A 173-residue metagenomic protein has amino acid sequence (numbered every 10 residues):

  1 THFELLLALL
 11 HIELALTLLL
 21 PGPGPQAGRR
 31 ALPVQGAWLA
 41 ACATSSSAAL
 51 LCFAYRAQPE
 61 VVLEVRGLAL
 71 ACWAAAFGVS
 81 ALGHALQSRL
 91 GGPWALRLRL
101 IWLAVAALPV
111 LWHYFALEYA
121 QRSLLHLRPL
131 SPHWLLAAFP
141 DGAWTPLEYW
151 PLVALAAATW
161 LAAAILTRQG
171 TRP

Functional and structural regions predicted by a protein language model:
H2-P21: Long, hydrophobic alpha-helical segments
L5-H11, L70, A74, G78 (+1 more regions): Alpha-helical transmembrane segments of multi-pass membrane transporters/translocases
A15, T44-C52, L108-L111, V153-T167: Hydrophobic core of alpha-helical transmembrane segments in multi-pass integral membrane proteins
A15-G28, A85-L86, A157-P173: Junction motif at the cytosolic side of a transmembrane helix
Q35-A43, W94-A107, L127-L130: Central hydrophobic cores of alpha-helical transmembrane segments in multi-pass integral membrane proteins
L39-S88, G92: Secretory targeting signals
R89-L100, W144-E148: Membrane-interfacial entry segments at the cytosolic side of transmembrane helices
A107-A162: Terminal transmembrane helical anchor/hairpin motif
